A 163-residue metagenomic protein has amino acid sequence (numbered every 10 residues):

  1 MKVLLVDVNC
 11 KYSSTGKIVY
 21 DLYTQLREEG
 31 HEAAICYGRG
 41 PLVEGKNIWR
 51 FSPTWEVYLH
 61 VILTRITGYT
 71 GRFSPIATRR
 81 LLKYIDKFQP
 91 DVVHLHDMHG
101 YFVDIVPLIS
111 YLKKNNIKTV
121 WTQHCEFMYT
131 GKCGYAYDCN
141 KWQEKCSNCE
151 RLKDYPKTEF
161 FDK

Functional and structural regions predicted by a protein language model:
M1-K163: Catalytic cores of nucleotide-sugar-dependent glycosyltransferases that transfer UDP/GDP/TDP-activated
